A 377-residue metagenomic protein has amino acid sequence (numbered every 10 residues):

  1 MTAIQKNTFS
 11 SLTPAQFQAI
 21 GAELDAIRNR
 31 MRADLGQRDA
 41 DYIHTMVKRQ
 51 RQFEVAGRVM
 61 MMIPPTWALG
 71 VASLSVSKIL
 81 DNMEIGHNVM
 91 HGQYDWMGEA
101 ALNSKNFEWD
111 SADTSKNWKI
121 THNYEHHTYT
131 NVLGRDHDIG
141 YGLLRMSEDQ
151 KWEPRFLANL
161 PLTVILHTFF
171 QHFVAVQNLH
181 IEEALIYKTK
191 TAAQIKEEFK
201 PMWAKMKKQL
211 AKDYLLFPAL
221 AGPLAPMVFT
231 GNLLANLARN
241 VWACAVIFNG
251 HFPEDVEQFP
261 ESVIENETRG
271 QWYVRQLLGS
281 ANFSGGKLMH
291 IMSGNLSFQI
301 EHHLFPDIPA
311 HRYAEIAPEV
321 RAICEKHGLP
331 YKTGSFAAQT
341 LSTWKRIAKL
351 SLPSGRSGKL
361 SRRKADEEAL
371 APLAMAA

Functional and structural regions predicted by a protein language model:
M1-A56: Low-complexity, highly charged intrinsically disordered N-terminal segments that act as targeting/localization
M1-T8, R362-A377: Short, intrinsically disordered terminal tails adjacent to the first/last structured region
I27-Q37, E182-A192, Q258: Non-transmembrane, extramembrane segments of multi-pass ion/lipid transporters
D41-N82, F156-H172, E197-A245: Alpha-helical bilayer-embedded segments of polytopic membrane proteins, i.e., transmembrane/intramembrane helices
V76-E197, I264-S354: Membrane-embedded catalytic scaffold of the fatty acid hydroxylase/desaturase
D213-F217, M227-I247, Q271, R275 (+6 more regions): Feature representing long, continuous alpha-helical segments
P218-A219, M227-T268, P353, R362-P372: Extended hydrophobic/aromatic segments used for targeting, binding, or gating
